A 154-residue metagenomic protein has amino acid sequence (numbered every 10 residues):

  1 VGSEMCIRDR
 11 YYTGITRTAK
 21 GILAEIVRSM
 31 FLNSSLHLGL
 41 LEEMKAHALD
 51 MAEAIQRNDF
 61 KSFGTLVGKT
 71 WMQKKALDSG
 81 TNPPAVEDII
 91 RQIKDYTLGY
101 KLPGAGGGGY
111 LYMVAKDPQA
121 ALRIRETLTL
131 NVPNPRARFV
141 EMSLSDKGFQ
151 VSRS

Functional and structural regions predicted by a protein language model:
S3-E4, R8-L102, Y112-S154: C-terminal nucleotide
G104-G106: A short acidic Gly-Thr/Ser loop motif
G109: Conserved glycine-rich beta-strand-loop-beta hairpin in the small C-terminal domain of fold type I
